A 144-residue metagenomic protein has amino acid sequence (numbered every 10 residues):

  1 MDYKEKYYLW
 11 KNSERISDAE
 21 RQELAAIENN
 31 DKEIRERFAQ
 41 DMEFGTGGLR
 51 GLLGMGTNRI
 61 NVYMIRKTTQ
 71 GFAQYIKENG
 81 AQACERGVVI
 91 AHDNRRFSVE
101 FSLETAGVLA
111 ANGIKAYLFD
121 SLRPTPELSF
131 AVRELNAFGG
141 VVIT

Functional and structural regions predicted by a protein language model:
D2-T105: An N-terminal, well-structured beta->alpha segment
Y8-S13, A83-T144: Ferredoxin-reductase
